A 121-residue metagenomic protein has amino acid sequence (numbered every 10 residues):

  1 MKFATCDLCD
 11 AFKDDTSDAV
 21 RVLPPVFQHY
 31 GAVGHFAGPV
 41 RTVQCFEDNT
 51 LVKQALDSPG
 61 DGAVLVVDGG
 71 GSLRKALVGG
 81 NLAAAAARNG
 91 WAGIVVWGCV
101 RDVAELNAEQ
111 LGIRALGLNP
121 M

Functional and structural regions predicted by a protein language model:
M1-M121: Feature captures the catalytic cores and cofactor-binding loops of soluble hydro-lyases/lyases that act on carboxylate
